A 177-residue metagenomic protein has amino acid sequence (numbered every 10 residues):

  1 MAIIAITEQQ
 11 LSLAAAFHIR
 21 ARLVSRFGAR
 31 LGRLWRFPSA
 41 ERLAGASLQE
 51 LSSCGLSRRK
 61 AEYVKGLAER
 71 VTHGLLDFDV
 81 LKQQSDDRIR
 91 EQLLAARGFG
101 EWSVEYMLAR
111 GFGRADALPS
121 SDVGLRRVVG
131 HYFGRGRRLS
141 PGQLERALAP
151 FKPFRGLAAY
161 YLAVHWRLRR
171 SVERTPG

Functional and structural regions predicted by a protein language model:
M1-G177: HhH-family (HhH-GPD) DNA N-glycosylase catalytic core used in base-excision repair
